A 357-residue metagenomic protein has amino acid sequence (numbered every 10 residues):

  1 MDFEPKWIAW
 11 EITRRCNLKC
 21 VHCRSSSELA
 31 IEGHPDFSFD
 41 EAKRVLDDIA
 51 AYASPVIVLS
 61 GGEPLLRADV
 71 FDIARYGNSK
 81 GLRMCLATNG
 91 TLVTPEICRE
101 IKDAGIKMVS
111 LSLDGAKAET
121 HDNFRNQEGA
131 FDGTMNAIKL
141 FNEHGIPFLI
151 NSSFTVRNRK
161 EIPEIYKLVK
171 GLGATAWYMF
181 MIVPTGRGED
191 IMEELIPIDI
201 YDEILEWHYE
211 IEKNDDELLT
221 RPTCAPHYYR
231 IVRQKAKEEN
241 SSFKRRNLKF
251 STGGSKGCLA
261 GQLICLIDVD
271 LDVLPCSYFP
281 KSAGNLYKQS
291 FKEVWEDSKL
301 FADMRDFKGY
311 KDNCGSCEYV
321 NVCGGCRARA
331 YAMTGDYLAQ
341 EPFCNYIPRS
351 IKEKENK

Functional and structural regions predicted by a protein language model:
M1-A9, K19, A51, K244 (+2 more regions): N-terminal [4Fe-4S]-dependent radical SAM core
D2-F39: Canonical Radical SAM [4Fe-4S] cluster-binding loop centered on the CxxxCxxC motif and its immediate flanking residues
N17-S25, D312-R329: Local cysteine-cluster metal-coordination motifs and their immediate loop/turn environment, predominantly Fe-S cluster
C23, D36-E189, E193-P197: Radical SAM/AdoMet-radical enzyme domain recognition
A42-V45, T334-E355: Short microdomains enriched in Cys/His and/or Lys/Arg
G145, I198-L248, D272-G324: C-terminal accessory region of radical SAM enzymes
C258-Q262: Short, small/polar residue-rich loop motifs at catalytic or cofactor-binding pockets
I267-D268: Short, acidic, Ser/Thr-enriched surface-loop or helix-capping motifs
